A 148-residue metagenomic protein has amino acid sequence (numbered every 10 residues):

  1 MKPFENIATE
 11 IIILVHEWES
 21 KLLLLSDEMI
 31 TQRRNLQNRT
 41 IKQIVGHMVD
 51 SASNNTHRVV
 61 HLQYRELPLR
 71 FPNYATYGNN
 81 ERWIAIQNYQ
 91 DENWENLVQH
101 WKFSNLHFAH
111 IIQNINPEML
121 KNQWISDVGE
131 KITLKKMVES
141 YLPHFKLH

Functional and structural regions predicted by a protein language model:
M1-I7, N54-W101: Short, helix-capping/interhelical loops that line the mouth of catalytic, cofactor-, or ligand-binding pockets
M1-M29, D50-H61, S140-P143: Alpha-helical bundle segments that constitute or directly flank the non-heme di-iron/ferroxidase center
P3, E10, L36, T40 (+3 more regions): Alpha-helix N-cap/loop-to-helix boundary motif
E5-A8, I12, V45, V49 (+4 more regions): Short amphipathic alpha-helical segments with heptad-repeat character
S20-L24, I84-N88, E92, H100 (+2 more regions): Small-residue-biased structural context
L23-M29, Q113-N122: Surface-exposed helix-capping loop/turn segments at secondary-structure junctions
T31-N80, A109-I112, Q123-H148: Short, contiguous alpha-helical
